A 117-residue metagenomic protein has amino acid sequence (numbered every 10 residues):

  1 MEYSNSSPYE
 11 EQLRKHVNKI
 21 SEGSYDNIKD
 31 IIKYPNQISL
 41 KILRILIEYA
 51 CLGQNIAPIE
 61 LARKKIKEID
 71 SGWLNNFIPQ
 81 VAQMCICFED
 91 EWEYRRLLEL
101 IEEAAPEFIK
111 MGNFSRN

Functional and structural regions predicted by a protein language model:
M1, E11-I20: DNA-contacting interfaces and partner/effector-binding or oligomerization modules in DNA-centric proteins
M1-S4, E22-Q37, I59-G72, E91-A104: Structural detector for internal amphipathic alpha-helices that build alpha-solenoid repeat scaffolds
S6-R14, Q37-Y49, S71-M84, P106-R116: Amphipathic alpha-helical scaffolding segments comprising HEAT/armadillo-like alpha-solenoid repeats
L40, Q54-P58: Short active-site-adjacent helix-start/loop capping segments
A50-Q54, C85-E89: Structural signature of alpha-solenoid helical repeat scaffolds
Q80-C85, W92-R96: Short acidic, glycine/Ser/Thr-rich loop/turn "cap" segments at secondary-structure junctions
